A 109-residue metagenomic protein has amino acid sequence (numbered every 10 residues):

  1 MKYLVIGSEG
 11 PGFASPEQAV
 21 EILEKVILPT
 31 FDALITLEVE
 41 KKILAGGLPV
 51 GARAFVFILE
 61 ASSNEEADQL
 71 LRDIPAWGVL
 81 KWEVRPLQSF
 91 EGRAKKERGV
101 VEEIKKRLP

Functional and structural regions predicted by a protein language model:
M1-P109: Conserved, structured core segments of small domains
